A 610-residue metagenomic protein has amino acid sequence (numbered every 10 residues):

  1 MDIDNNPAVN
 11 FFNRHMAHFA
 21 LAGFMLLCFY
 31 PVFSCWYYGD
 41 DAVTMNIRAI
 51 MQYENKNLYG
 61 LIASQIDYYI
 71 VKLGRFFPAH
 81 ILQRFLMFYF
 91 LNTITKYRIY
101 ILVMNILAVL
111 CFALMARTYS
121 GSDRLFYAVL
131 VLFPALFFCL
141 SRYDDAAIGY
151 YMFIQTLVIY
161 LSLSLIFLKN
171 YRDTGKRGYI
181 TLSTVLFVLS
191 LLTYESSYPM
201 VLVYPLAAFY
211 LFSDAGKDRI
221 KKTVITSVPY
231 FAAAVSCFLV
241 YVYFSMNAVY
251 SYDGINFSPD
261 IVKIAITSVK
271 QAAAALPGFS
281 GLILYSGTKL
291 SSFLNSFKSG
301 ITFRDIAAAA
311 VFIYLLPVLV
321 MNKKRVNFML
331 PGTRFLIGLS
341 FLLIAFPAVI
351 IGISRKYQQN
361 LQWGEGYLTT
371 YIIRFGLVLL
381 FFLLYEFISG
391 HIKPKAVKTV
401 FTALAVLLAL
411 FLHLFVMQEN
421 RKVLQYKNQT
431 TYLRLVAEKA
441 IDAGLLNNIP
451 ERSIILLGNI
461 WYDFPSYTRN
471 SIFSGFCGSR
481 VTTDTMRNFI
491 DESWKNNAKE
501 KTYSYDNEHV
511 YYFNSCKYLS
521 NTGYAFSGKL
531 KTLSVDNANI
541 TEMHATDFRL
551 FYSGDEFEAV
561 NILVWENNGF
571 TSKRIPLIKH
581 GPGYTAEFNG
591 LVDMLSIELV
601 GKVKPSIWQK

Functional and structural regions predicted by a protein language model:
I3-V9, N13-P78, L82-R84, F88-L125 (+6 more regions): Intrinsically disordered, polar/acidic, low-complexity terminal segments
A116-L140, V158-I159: Transmembrane-helix signature of polytopic, membrane-embedded enzymes that assemble or transfer cell-envelope glycans
L132, V326-Q358, T402-F411: Transmembrane alpha-helix segments characteristic of polytopic inner-membrane glycan-assembly/cell-envelope
I154, Q358-S389: Hydrophobic/aromatic-rich transmembrane helices and adjacent perimembrane loops
L161-Y179, D214-A215: Membrane-interface transmembrane helices that cradle and orient dolichyl/undecaprenyl
G178-Y194: Membrane-interface alpha helices of multi-pass inner-membrane proteins
M200-V235, L239: Perimembrane helix-loop-helix junctions
F231, I337, Y385-V416: Signature aromatic-anchored transmembrane alpha helix within multi-pass, membrane-resident enzymes that catalyze glycan
